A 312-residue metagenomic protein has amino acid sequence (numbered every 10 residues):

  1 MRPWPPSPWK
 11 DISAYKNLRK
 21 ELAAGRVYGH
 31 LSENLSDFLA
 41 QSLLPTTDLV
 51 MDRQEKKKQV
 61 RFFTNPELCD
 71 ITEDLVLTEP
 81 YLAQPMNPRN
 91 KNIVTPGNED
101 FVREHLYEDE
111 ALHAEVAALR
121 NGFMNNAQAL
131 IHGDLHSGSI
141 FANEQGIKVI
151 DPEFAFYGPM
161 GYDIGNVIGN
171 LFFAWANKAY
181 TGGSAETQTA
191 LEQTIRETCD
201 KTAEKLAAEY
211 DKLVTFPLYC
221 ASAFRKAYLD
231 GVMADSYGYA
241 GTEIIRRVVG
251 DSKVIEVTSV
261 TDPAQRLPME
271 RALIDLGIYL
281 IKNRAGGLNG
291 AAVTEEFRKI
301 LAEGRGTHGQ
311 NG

Functional and structural regions predicted by a protein language model:
R2-A14: Conserved short submotifs of the Hanks-type protein kinase catalytic core that shape the nucleotide-binding pocket
K16-H132, N143, T261: ATP-dependent phospho-/nucleotidyl transfer catalytic cores
L130, K148-D151: Pre-DFG segment of protein kinase catalytic domains
D134, S139, D151: Conserved catalytic-loop position in the HRD/HxD motif
I147, A155-Y157, V254: Activation segment
G161-T215, A240-V257: Active-site activation/catalytic loop segments of kinase-like enzymes and analogous catalytic loops in related
L218-C220: Long, amphipathic alpha-helical stalk/connector segments used for oligomerization, subunit docking, or mechanical
S222-G312: ATP/Mg2+ or Mg2+-diphosphate-binding catalytic cores that bind nucleotide phosphates or diphosphates via glycine-rich
